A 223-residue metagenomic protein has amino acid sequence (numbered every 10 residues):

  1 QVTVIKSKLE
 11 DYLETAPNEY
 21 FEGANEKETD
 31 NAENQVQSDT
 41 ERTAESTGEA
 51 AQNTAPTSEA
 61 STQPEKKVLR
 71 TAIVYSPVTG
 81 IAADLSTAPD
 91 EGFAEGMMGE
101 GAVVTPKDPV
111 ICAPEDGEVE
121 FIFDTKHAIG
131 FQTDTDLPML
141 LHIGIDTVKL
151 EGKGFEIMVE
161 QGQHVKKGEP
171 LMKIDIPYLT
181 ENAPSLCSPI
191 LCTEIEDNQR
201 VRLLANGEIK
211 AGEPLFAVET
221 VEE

Functional and structural regions predicted by a protein language model:
Q1-E65: Transmembrane alpha-helical segments and their short flanking loops that form helix-hairpins/helix-helix interfaces
E10, E22, E26, E49 (+1 more regions): Contiguous, well-folded functional domains in the mature portion of proteins
